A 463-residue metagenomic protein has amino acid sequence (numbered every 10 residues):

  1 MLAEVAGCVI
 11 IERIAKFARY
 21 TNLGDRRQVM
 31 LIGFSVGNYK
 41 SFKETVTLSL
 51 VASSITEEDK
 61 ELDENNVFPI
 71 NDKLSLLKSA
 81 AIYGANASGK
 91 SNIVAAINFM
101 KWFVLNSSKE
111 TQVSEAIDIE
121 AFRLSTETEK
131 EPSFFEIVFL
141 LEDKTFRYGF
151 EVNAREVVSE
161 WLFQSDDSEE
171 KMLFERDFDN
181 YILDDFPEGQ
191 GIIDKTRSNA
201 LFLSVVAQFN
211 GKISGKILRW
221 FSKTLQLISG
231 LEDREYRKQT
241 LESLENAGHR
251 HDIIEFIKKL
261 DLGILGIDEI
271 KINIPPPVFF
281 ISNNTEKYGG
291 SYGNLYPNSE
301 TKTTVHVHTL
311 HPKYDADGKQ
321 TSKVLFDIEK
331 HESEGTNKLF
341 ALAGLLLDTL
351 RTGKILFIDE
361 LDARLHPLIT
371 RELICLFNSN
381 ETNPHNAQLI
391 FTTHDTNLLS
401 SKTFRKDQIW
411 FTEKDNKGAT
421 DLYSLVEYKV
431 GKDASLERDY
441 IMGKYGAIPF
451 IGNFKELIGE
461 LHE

Functional and structural regions predicted by a protein language model:
G7-N71, S75-L105, A316-F450: Switch/communication elements of ASCE P-loop NTPase nucleotide-binding domains
F34, F135-I137, V157-Q164, V305-D315 (+1 more regions): Short polybasic amphipathic segments
G37, E235-H331, F454-K455, E460: Extended helical coiled-coil dimerization/tether regions that scaffold and oligomerize large DNA-maintenance assemblies
K43, K130-P132, D143-T145, A154-V158 (+3 more regions): Coil-to-beta-strand transition motifs
T47, E136, R147-E151, L173 (+1 more regions): Short, surface-exposed charged micro-motifs
N65-A81, A85, V94-Y148, N153-A154: Conserved P-loop NTP-binding catalytic core
F146-T285: Electropositive, glycine-dotted interaction segments that contact anionic polymers or phosphate-rich ligands
